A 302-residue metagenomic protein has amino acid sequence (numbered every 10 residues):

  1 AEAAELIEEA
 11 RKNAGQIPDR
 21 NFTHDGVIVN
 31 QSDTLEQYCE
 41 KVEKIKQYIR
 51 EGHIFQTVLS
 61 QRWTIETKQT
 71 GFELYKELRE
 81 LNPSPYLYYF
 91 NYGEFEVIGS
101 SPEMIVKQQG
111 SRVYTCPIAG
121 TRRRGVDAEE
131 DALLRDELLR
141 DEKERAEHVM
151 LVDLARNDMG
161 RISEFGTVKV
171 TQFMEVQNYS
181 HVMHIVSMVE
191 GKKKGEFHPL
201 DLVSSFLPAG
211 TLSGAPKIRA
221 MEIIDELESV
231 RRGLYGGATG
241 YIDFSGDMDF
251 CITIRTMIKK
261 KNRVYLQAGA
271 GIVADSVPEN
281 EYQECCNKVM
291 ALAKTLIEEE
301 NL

Functional and structural regions predicted by a protein language model:
A1-L302: Extended alpha-helical targeting/anchoring segments, especially N-terminal organellar/secretory targeting helices
